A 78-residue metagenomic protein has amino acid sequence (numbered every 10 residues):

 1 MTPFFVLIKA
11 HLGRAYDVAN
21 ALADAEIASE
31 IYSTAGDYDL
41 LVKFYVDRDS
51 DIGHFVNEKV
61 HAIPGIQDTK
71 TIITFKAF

Functional and structural regions predicted by a protein language model:
M1-F78: A compositional/biophysical signature of low hydrophobicity enriched in polar/charged and small residues
